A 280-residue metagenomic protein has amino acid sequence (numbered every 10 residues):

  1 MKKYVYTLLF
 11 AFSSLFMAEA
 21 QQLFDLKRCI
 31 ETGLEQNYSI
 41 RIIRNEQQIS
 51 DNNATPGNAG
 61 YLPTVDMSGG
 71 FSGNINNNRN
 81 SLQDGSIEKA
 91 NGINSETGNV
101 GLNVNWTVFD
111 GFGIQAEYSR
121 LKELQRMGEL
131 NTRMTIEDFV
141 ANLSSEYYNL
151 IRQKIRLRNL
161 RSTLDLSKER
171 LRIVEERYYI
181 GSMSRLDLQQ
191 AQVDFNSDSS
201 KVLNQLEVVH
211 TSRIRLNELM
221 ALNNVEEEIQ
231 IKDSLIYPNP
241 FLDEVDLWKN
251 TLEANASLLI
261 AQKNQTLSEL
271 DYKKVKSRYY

Functional and structural regions predicted by a protein language model:
M1-V5: Positively charged n-region of N-terminal signal peptides that target proteins for export
T7-S14: Bacterial N-terminal signal peptides
A20-G70, N76, N224-D271: Bacterial Sec-pathway N-terminal export signals of envelope proteins
R28, N52, D138-L252, N264: Periplasmic alpha-helical coiled-coil/stalk elements that build and connect Gram-negative outer-membrane
E31-R41, Q48-T64, N94, L102-S119 (+5 more regions): A glycine-/polar-enriched beta->alpha junction
F71, L102-W106, L216: Residues on the lipid-exposed face of transmembrane beta-strands in outer-membrane beta-barrel proteins
S72-N76, T97, F109-G111: Structural signature of outer-membrane beta-barrel domains
N76-G92: Flexible, solvent-exposed loop segments that connect beta-strands
